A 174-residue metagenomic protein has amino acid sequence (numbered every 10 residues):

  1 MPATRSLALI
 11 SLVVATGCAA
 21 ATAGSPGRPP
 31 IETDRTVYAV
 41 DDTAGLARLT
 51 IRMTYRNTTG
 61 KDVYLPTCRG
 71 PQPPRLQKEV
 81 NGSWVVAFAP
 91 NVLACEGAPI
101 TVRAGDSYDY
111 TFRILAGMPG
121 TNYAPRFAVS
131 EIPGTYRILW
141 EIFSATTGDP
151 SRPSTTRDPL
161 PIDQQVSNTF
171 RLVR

Functional and structural regions predicted by a protein language model:
M1-A8: Bacterial N-terminal signal peptides that target proteins for export
A8-G17: Bacterial N-terminal signal peptides
A19-T22: Bacterial signal peptide processing site
A47-I51: Structural beta-strand segments of beta-rich domains
M53-T59: Asparagine-centered strand-capping/turn motif at beta-strand->loop junctions
Y64-D106: The feature marks short-to-medium sequence segments in extracytoplasmic or secretory-pathway proteins
T111-A116, Y123-D149: Internal, hydrophobic beta-strand segments that form the core of beta-sheet-rich folds
G148-R174: Short beta-strand elements
